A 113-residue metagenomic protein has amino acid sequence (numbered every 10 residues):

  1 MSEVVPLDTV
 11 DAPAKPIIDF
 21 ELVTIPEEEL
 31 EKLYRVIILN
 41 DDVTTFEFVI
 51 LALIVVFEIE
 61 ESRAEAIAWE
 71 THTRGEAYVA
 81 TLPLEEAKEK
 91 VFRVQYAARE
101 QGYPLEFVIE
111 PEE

Functional and structural regions predicted by a protein language model:
S2-E113: Terminal domain-initiation and capping elements
